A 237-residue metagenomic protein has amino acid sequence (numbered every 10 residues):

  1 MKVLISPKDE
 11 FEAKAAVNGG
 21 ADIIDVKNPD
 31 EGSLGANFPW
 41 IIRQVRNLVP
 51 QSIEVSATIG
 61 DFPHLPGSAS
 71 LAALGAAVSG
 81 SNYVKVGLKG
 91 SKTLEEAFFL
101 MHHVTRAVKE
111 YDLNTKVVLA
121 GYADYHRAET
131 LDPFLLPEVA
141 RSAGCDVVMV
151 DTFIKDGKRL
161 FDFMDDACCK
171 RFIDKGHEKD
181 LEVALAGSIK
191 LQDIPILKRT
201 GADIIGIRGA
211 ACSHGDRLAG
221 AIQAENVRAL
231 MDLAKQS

Functional and structural regions predicted by a protein language model:
M1-S6, R43-N47, D112-N114, R171: N-terminal amphipathic alpha-helix/helix-capping segment at the start of soluble metabolic enzymes
K2-D22: N-terminal basic/disordered segments at the start of proteins
E10, G32-P50: Glycine-rich, positively charged N-terminal anion/phosphate-binding segment
A16, V148, L197, L230: Conserved, mostly hydrophobic/aromatic
I23-G35, V78-T93, V147-G157, T200-V227: Glycine-rich phosphate-binding active-site loops on the catalytic face of alpha/beta enzymes
P39-V45, K92-A107, I207-S237: C-terminal helical cap(s) of enzyme catalytic domains, especially alpha/beta-barrels
Q51-S56, G60-L160, K175-K179, Q192: Conserved anion-binding
